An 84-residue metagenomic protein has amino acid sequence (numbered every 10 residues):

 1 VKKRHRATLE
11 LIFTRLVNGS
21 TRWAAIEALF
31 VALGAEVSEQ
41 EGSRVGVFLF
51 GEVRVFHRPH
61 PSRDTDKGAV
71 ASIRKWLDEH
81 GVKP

Functional and structural regions predicted by a protein language model:
V1-P84: Basic nucleic-acid-binding interfaces
